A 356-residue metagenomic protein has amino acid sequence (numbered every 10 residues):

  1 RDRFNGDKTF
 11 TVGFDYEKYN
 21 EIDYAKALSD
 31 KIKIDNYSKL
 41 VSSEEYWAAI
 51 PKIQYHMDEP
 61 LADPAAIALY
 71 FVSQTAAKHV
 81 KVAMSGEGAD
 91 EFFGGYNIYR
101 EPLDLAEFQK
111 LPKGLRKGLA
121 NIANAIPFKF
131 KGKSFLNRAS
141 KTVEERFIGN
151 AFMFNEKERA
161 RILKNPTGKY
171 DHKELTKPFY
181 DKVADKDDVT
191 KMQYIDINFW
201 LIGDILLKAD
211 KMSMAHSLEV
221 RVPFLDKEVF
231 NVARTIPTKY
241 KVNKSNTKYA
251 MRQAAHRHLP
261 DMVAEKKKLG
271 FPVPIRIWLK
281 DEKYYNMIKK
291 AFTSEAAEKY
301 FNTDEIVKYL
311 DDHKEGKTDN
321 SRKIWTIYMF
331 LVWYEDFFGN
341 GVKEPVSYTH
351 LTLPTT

Functional and structural regions predicted by a protein language model:
D2-D7: Conserved S-adenosyl-L-methionine
K8-G13, S38-L40, M84-S85, M329: Short beta-strand segments
D15, I22-H56, H172-L175: A conserved beta-strand->alpha-helix junction
D15-E17, E44-E45, A89-E91, I98-Y99 (+4 more regions): Short, solvent-exposed loop/turn segments at secondary-structure junctions
Y37, D58-A62, D104-K110, K239-N243: Short, polar/flexible loop-turn hinges at active-site or ligand-entry regions and domain interfaces
A65, K78, V82-M84, S134-L351: Adenosyl-5′-phosphate
F71-F130, D187, W200, I205-V229: Active-site adenylate/phosphate-handling loop in enzymes that bind or generate adenylated species
T352-T356: A short, hydrophobic C-terminal helix/tail in secreted or cell-surface proteins
